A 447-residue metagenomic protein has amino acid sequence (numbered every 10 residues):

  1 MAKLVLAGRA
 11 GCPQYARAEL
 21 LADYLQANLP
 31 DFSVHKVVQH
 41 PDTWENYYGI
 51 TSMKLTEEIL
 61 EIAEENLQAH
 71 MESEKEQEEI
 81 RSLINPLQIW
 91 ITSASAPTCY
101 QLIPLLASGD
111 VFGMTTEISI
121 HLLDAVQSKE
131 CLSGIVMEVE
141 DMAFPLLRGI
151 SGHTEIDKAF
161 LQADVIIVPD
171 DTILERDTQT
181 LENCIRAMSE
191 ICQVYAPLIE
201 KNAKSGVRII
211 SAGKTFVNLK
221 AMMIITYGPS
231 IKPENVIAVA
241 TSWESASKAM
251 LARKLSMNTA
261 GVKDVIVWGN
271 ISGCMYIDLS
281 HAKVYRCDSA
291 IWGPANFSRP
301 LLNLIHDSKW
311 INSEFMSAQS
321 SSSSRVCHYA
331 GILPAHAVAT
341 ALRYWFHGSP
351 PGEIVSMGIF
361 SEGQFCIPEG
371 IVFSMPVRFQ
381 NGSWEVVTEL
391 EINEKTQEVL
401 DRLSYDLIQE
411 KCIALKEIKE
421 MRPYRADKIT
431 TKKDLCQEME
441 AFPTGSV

Functional and structural regions predicted by a protein language model:
M1-P41: Local sequence-structure signature of Cys/Sec-based thiol-disulfide redox active-site neighborhoods
T43-M71: Non-catalytic, surface beta->alpha helical segment in thiol-disulfide oxidoreductase systems
H70-Q88, F112: A short, basic/flexible loop-to-alpha-helix module at the beginning of a structural domain
S95, I103: N-terminal Rossmann NAD(P)H-binding glycine-rich loop of SDR-like oxidoreductase domains
V111-A163: Conserved N-terminal Rossmann-fold NAD(P) cofactor-binding segment
L181-L251: Rossmann-like NAD(P)(H) cofactor-binding subdomain of soluble oxidoreductases
Y227-V447: C-terminal substrate-binding/catalytic lobe of Rossmann-fold NAD(P)-dependent dehydrogenases
